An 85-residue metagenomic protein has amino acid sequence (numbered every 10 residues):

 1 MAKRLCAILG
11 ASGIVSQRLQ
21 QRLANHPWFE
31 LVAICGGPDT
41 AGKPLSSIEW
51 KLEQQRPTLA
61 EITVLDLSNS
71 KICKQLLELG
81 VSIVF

Functional and structural regions predicted by a protein language model:
A2-C6: Extreme N-terminal starter segment of soluble prokaryotic enzymes
S12: Conserved glycine-rich cofactor-binding loop
S16: N-terminal Rossmann-fold NAD(P) dinucleotide-binding loop
N25-W28: Glycine-centered tight turns that cap/initiate beta-strands
L31-D66: Glycine-rich phosphate-binding loop and adjoining beta1-alpha1-beta2 segment of Rossmann-like nucleotide-binding folds
R56-F85: A structured beta-alpha segment of the ubiquitous adenosine-cofactor-binding alpha/beta core
